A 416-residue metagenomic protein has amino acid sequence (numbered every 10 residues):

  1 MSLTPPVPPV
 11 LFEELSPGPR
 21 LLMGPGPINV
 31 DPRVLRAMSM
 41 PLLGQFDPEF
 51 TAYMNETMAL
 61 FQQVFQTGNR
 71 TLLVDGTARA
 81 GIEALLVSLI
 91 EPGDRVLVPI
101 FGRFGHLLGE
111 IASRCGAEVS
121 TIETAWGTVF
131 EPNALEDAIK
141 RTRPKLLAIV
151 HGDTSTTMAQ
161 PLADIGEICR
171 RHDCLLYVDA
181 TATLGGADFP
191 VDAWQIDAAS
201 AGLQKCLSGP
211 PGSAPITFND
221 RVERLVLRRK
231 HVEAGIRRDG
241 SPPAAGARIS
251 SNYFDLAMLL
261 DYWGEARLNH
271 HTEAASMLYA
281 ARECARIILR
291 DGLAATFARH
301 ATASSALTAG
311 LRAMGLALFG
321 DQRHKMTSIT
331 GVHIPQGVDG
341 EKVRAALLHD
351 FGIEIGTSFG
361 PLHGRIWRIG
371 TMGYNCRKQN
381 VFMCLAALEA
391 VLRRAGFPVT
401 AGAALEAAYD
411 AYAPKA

Functional and structural regions predicted by a protein language model:
M1-A37, K415-A416: N-terminal glycine-rich, Lys/His-bearing helix-loop that initiates the first secondary-structure elements of many
S2, E14, P361, R365-A416: PLP-dependent enzyme catalytic core of the Aspartate aminotransferase-like
P19-D75, R79: A glycine-/small-polar-enriched, mobile loop at the entrance of the PLP active site in fold-type I
N29-V30, Q204-A309, A313, K415-A416: Active-site C-terminal subdomain of aminotransferase-like
G68-L97, F101, G105-G109: Conserved beta-loop-alpha segment that forms the PLP phosphate-binding cup at the N-terminus of a helix
F130-G185, A198, C206: Active-site phosphate-binding strand-loop segment of PLP-dependent enzymes
D192-Q204: Conserved active-site segment immediately N-terminal to the catalytic lysine that forms the internal aldimine
A317-D350: Conserved PLP-binding catalytic core of the aspartate aminotransferase-like
